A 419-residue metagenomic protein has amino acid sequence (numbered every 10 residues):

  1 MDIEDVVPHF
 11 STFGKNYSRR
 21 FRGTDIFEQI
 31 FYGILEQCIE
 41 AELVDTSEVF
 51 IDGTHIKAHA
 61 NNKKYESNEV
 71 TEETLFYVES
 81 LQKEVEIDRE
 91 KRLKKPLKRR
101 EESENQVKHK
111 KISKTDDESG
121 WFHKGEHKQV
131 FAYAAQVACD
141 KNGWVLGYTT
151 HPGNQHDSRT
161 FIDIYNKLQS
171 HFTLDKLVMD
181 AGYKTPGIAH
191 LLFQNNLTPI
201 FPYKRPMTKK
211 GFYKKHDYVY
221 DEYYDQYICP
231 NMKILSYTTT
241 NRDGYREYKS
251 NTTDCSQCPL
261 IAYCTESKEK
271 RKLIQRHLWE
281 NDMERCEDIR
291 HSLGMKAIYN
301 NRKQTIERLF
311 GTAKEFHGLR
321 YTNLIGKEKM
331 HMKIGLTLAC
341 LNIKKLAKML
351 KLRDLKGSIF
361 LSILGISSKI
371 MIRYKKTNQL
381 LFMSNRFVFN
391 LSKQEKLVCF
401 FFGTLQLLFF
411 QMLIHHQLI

Functional and structural regions predicted by a protein language model:
M1-G403, F409-L413: Anion-binding and metal-coordination hotspots
I414-L418: Short, intrinsically disordered C-terminal tails of secreted or membrane-associated proteins
